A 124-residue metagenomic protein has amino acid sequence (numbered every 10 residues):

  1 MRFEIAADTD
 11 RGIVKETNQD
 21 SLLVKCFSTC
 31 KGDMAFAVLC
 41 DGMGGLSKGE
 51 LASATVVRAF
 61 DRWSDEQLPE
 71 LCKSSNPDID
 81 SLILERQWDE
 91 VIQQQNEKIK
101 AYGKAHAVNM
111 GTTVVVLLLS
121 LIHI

Functional and structural regions predicted by a protein language model:
M1-I122: PP2C/PPM-type serine/threonine phosphatase catalytic domain
